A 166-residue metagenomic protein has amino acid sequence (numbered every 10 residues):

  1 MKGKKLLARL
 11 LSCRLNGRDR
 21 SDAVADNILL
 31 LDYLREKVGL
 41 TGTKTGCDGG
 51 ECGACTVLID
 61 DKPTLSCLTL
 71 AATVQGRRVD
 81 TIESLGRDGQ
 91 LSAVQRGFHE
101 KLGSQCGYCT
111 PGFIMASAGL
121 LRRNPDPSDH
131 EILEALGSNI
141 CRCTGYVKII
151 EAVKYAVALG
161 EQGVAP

Functional and structural regions predicted by a protein language model:
M1-P166: Signature of N-terminal electron-transfer/Fe-S-associated modules in redox systems
